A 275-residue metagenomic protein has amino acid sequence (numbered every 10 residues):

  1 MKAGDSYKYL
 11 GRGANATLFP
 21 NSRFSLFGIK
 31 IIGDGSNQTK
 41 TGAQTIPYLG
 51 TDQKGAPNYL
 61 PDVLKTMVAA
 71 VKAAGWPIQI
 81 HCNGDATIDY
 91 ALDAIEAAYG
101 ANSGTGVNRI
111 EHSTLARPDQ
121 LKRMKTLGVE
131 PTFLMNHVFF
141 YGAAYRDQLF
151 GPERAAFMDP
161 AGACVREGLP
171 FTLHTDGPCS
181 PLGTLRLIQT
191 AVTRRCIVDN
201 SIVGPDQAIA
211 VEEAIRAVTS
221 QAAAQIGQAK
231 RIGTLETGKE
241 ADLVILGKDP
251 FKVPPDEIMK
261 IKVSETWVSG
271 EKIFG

Functional and structural regions predicted by a protein language model:
M1-D85, R123-E130, M135-N136, I188-T190: Metal-coordinating catalytic core of metallo-dependent amide/deamination hydrolases
A69-Q79, N83-N108, H112-S113, P118-K122 (+3 more regions): His/Asp/Glu-enriched, well-ordered alpha-helical/loop segment that forms or immediately abuts the divalent-metal
